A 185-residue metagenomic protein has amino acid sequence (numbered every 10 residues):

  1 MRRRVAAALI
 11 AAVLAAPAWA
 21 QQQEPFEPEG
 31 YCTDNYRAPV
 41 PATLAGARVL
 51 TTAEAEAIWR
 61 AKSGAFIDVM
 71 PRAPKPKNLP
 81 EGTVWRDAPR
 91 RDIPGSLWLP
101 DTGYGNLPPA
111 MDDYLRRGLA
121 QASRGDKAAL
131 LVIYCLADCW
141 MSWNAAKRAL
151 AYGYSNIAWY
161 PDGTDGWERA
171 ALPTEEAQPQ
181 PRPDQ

Functional and structural regions predicted by a protein language model:
M1-R4: Positively charged n-region of N-terminal signal peptides that target proteins for export
A7-P17: Bacterial N-terminal signal peptides
W19-A53, I58-A61, P76-V132, A137-Q185: Rhodanese-like catalytic fold shared by cysteine-dependent sulfurtransferases and DSP/PTP-type phosphatases
A55, A65-M70: Short hydrophobic beta-strand that contains or immediately precedes a catalytic carboxylate
A73: Glycine-rich nucleotide phosphate-binding loop and flanking beta-alpha elements of Rossmann-like dinucleotide-binding
